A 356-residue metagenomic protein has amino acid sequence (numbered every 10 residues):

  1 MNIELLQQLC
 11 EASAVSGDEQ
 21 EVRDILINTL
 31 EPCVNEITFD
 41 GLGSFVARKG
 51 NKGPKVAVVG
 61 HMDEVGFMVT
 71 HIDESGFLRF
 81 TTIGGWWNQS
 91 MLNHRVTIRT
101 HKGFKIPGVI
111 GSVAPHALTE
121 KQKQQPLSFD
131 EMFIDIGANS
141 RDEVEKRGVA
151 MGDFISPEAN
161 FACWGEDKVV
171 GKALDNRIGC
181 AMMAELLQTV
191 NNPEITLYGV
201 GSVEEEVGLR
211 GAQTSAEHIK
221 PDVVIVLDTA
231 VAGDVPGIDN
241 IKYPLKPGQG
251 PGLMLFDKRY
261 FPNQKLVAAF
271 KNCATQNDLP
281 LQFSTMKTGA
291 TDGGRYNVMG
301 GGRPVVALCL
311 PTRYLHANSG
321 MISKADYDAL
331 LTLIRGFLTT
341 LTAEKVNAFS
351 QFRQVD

Functional and structural regions predicted by a protein language model:
M1-D356: N-terminal hydrophobic/helix-forming segments and targeting peptides
